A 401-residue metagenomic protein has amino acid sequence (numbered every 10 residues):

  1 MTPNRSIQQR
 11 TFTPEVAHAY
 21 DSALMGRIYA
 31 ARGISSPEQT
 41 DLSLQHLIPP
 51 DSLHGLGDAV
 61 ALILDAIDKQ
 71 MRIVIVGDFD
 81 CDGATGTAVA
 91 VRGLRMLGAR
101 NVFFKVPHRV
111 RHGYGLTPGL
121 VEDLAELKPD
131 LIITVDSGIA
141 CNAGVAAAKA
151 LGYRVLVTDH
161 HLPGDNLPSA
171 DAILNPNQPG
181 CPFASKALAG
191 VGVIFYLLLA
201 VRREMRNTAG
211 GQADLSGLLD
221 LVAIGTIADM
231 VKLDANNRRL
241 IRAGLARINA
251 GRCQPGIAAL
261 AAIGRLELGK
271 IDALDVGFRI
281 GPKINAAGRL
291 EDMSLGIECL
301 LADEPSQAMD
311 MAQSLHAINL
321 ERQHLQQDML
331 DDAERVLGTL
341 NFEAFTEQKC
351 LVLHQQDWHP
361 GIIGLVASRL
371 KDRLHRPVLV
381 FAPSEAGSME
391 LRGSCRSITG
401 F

Functional and structural regions predicted by a protein language model:
R10-P129, L151, R203-F401: Hydrophobic helix-and-loop "lid/oligomerization" segment in the mid-to-C-terminal part of catalytic domains
V76, T134, V157-D159, I227: Generic enzyme active-site microenvironment
C81, I139, L162-P163, Q178 (+2 more regions): Short, glycine/acidic-enriched loop or turn micro-motifs at the edges of active sites
V89, P168-T208, L215-I227: Short alpha-helices
K105, V135, T158-H160, L174-P176 (+1 more regions): Generic beta-sheet signal
R109-H112, C141, H161-N166, G180-P182 (+2 more regions): Short gly/pro/ser/thr-enriched loop/turn and capping motifs at secondary-structure boundaries
L131, V135-K149, Y153-R154: Phosphate/diphosphate-binding loops
